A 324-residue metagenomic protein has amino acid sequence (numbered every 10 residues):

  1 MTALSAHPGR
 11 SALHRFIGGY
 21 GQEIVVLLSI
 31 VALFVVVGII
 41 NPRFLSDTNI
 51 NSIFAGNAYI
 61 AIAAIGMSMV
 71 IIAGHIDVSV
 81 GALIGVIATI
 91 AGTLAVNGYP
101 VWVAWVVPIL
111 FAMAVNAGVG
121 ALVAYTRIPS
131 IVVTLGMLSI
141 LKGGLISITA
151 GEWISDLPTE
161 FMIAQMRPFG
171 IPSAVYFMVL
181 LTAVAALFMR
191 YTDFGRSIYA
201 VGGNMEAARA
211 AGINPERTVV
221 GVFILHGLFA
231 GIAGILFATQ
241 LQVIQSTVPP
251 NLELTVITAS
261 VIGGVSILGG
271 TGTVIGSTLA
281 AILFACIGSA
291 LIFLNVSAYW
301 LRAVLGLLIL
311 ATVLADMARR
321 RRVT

Functional and structural regions predicted by a protein language model:
T2-A64, G98-V103, I213-E216, G221: Membrane-interfacial amphipathic/re-entrant helices at transmembrane-helix boundaries
G18, T126, S130-T192, T218-G221 (+1 more regions): Transmembrane helix-bundle core of multi-pass membrane transporters and related energy-transducing complexes
S29-L45, A73, L145-A150, L187-D193: Structural signal for alpha-helical transmembrane segments and their membrane-water exit/capping regions in multi-pass
L33-N97, A121-R127, S260, G264-V274 (+2 more regions): Single transmembrane alpha-helix segments in multi-pass membrane proteins
Y99-L138, L279-A280, F284: Alpha-helical transmembrane segments within multi-pass membrane transporters and channels
P100-V106, A114-V119, V123, F169-I244: Helix-loop-helix "hairpin" substructures at the membrane interface of multi-pass membrane proteins
V101, S130, I171-M178, V219 (+2 more regions): Loop-to-transmembrane alpha-helix initiation sites
A230, Q240, I244-G306: Transmembrane alpha-helical segments in multi-pass inner-membrane proteins
